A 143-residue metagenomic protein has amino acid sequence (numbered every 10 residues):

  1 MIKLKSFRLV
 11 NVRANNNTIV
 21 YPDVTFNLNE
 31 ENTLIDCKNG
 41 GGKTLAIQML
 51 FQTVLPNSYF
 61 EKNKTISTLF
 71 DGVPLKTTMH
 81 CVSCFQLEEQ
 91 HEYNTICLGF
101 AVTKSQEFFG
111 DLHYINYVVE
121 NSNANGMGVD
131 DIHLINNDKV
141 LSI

Functional and structural regions predicted by a protein language model:
M1-H133, D138-V140: Extreme N-terminal "head/tail" segments of very large remodeling/mechanoenzyme assemblies
